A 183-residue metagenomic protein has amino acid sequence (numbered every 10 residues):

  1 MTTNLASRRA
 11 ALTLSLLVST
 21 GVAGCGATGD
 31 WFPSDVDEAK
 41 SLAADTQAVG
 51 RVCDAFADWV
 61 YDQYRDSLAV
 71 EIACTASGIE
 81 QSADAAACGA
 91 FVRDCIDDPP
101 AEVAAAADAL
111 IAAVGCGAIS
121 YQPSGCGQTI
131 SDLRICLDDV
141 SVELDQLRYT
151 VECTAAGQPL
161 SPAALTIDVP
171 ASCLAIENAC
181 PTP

Functional and structural regions predicted by a protein language model:
M1-P183: Signals and flexible motifs at protein termini associated with secretion
